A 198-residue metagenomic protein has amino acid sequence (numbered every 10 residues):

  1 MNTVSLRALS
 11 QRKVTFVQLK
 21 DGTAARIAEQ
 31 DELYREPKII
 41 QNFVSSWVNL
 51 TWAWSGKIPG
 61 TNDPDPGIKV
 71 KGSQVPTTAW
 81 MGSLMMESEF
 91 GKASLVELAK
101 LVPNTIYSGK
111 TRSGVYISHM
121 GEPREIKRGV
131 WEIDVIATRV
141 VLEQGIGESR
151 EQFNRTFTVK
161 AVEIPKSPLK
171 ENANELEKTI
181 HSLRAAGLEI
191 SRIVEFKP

Functional and structural regions predicted by a protein language model:
T3-V14, L19-T23, D31, I58-P198: Structured, amphipathic secondary-structure segments that form assembly/contact surfaces in multi-subunit
R26: Short, solvent-exposed loop/turn elements at domain surfaces
Q30-D31, K38: Short, glycine/alanine-rich amphipathic alpha-helical segment that often forms an alpha-turn-alpha hairpin
E36-P66: Short, aromatic-enriched amphipathic alpha-helices that serve as compact interaction elements
